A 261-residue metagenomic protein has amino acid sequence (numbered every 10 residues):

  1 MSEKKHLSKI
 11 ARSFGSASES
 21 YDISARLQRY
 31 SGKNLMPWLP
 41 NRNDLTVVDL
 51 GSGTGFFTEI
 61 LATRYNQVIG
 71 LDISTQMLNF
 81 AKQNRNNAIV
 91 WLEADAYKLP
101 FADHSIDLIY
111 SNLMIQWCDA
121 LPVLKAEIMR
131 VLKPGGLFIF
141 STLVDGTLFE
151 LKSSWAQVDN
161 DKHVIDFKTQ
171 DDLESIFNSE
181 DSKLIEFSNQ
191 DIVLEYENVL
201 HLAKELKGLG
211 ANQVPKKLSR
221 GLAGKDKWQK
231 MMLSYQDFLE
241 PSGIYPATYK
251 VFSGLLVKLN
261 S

Functional and structural regions predicted by a protein language model:
M1-R42, F56-F57, M77: Conserved class I S-adenosyl-L-methionine
V48-K98: Class I SAM-dependent methyltransferase SAM/SAH-binding core
Y97-L108: A short acidic, Gly/Pro-enriched loop at the edge of an enzyme's catalytic core that lines a small-molecule cofactor
L108-A120: A short SAM/SAH-binding and catalytic strip from SAM-dependent methyltransferases
P122-P134: A short glycine-rich, Lys/Arg-flanked "PGG" loop and its adjoining helix->strand segment in the class I
L137-H201, N212-R220: Conserved catalytic/acceptor-binding region of the Class I
E186-S261: Conserved Class I S-adenosyl-L-methionine
